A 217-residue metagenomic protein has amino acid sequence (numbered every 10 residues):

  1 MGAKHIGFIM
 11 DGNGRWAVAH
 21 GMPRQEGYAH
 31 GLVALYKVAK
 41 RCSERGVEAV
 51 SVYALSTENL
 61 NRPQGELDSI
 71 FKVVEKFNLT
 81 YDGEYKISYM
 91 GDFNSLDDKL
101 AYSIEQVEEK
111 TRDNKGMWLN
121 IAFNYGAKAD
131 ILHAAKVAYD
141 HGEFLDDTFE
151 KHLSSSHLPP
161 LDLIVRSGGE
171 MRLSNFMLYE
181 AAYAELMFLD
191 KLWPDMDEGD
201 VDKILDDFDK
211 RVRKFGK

Functional and structural regions predicted by a protein language model:
M1-K217: Flexible, compositionally biased loop and terminal segments
